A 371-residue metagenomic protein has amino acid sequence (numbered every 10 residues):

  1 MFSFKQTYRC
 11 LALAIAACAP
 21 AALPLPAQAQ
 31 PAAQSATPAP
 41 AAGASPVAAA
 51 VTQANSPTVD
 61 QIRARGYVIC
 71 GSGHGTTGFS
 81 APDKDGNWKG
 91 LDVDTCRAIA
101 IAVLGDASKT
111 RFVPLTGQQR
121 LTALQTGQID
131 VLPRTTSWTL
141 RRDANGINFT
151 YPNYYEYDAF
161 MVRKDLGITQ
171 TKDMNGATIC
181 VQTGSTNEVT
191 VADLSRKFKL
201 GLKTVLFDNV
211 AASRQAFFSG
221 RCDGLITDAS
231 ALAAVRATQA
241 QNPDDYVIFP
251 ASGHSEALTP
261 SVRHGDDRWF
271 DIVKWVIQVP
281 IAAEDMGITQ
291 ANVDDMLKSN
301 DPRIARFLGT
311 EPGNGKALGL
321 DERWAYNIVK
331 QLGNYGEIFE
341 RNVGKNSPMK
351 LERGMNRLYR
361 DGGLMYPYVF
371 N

Functional and structural regions predicted by a protein language model:
F2-A12, A21: Bacterial N-terminal signal peptides that target proteins for export
A17-A29: C-terminal segment of classical bacterial N-terminal signal peptides
Q34, R97, I101, G105-D173 (+2 more regions): Acidic, polar ligand-binding/catalytic clefts
A39-Q53, V59, D94-R97, I101-V103 (+7 more regions): Extended ligand-binding regions for polar small-molecule ligands
A42-L132, L318, R323, Y335 (+2 more regions): Extracytoplasmic small-molecule ligand-binding "clamshell" domains of the periplasmic binding protein/Venus flytrap
N55, T110-T122, L166, T204-S219: Short helix-initiation/N-cap motifs at beta->coil->alpha
Y67-G78, W88-V103, S137-W138, E156-S213: Bilobed "Venus flytrap"/periplasmic-binding protein-like clamshell domains and structurally analogous long
T310-N371: C-terminal functional modules
